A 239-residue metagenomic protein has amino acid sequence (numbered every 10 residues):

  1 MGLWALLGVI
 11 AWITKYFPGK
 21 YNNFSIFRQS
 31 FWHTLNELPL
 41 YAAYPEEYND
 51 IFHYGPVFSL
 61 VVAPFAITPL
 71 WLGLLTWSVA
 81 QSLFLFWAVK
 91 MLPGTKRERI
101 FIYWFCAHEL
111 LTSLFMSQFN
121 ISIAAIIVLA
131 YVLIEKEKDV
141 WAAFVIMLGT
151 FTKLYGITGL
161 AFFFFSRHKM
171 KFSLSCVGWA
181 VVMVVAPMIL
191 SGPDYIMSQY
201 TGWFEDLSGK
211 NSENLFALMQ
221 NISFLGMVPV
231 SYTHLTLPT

Functional and structural regions predicted by a protein language model:
M1-W141, S166-L235: Primarily membrane-embedded glycan-assembly and transfer machineries that use lipid-linked glycans
V140-L154, T158-F164: Membrane-interface alpha helices of multi-pass inner-membrane proteins
